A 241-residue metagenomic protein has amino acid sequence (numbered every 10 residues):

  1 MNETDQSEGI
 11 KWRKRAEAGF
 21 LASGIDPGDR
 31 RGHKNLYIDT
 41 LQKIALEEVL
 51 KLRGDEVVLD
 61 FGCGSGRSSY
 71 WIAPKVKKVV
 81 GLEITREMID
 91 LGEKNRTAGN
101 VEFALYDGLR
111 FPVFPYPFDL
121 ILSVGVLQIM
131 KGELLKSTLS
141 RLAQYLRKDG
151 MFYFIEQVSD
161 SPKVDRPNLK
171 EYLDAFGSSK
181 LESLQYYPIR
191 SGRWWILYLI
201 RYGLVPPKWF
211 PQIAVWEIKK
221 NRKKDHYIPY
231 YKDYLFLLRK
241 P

Functional and structural regions predicted by a protein language model:
M1-L52: Conserved class I S-adenosyl-L-methionine
D55-G62: Conserved class I S-adenosyl-L-methionine
R67-R110: Class I SAM-dependent methyltransferase SAM/SAH-binding core
L122: A conserved beta-strand element that flanks and buttresses the S-adenosyl-L-methionine
K136-K148: A short glycine-rich, Lys/Arg-flanked "PGG" loop and its adjoining helix->strand segment in the class I
D149-Q157: Conserved beta-strand signature within the Rossmann-like core of class I S-adenosyl-L-methionine
D165-S179: Short alpha-helix
R193-P241: A C-terminal cap/extension of S-adenosyl-L-methionine-dependent methyltransferases that defines the acceptor-substrate
